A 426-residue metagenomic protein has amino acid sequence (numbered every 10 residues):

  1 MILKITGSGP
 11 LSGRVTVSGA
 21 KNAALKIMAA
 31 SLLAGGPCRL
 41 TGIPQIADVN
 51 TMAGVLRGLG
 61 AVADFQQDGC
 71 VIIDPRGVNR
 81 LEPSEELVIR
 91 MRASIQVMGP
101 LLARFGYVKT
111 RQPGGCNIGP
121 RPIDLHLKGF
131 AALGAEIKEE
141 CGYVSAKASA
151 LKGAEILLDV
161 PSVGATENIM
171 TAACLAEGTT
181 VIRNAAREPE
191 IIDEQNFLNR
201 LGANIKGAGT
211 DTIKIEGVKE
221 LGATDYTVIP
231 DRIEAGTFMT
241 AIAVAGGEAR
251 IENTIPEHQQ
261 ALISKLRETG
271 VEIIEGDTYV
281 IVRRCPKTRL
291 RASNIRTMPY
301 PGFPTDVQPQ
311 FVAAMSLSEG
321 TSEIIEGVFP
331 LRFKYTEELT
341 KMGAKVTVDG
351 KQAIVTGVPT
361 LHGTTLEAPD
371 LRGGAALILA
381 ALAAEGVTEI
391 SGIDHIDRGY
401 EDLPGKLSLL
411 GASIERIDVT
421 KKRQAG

Functional and structural regions predicted by a protein language model:
M1-G426: Short, structured segments at the rim of ligand-binding sites
